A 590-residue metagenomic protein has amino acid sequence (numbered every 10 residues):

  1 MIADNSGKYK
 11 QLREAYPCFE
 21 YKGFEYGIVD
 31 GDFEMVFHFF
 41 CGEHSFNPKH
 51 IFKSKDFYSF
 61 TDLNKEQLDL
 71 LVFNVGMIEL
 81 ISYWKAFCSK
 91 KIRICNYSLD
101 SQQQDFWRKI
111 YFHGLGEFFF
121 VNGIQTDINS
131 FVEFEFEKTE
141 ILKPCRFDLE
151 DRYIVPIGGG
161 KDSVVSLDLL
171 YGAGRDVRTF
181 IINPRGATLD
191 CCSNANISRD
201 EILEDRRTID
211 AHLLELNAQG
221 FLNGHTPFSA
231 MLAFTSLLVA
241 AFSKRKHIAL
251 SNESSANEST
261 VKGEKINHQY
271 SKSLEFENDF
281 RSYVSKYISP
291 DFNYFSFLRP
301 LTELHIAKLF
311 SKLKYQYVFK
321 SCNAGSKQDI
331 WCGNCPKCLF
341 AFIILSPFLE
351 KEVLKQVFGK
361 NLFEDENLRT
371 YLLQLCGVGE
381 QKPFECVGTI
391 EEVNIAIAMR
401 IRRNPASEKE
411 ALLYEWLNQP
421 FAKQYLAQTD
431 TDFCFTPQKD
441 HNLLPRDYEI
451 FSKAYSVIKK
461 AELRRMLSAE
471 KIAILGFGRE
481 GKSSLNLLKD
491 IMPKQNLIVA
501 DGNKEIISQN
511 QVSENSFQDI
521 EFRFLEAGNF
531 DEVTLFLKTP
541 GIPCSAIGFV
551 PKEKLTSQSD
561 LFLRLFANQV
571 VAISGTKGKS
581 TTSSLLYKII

Functional and structural regions predicted by a protein language model:
M1-R152, V164, L169-I209, K244 (+1 more regions): RNA-binding accessory domains that recognize and position tRNA/RNA substrates
I2-F37, H44, K286, P290 (+2 more regions): ATP/NTP-dependent adenylation/nucleotidyl-transfer catalytic domains that generate, transfer, or process NMP-activated
K55-N64, N183-Y317: ATP-dependent adenylate-handling ligase core
P156-G159, K471-N486: Glycine-rich adenosine-cofactor-binding loop
G172-V177, D490-N496: Conserved S-adenosyl-L-methionine
P184-G186, R479, N503-I506: Helix N-cap at the beta1-alpha1 junction of Rossmann-like dinucleotide-binding domains, i.e., the first residues
N486-K489, G528-V533, P540-I590: Phosphate-binding loop of NTP-binding sites
Q495-Q511: NAD(P)-binding Rossmann-fold cofactor-contacting core
